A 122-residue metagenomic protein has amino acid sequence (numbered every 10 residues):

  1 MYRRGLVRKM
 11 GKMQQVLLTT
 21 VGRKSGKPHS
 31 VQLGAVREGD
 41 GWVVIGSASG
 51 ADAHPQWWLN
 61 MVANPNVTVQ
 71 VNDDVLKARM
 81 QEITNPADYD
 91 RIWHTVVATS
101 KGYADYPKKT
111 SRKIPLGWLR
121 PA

Functional and structural regions predicted by a protein language model:
M1-Q14: Alpha-helical membrane-targeting segments
G5-L6, S25, Y103-P107: Short helix-to-loop capping/linker segments positioned immediately adjacent to catalytic or ligand/cofactor-binding
V7-R8, G34, L59: Short secondary-structure boundary/capping segments
M13-S49: Short beta-strand segments
Q15, K113-L116: Short hydrophobic/aromatic beta-strand or adjacent loop that forms the aromatic wall/cage of a ligand/substrate-binding
L18, G117-P121: Short beta-strand element of the conserved SAM-dependent methyltransferase core
A48-Y103, P107-K113, P121-A122: Short, structured beta-strand-loop surface elements
